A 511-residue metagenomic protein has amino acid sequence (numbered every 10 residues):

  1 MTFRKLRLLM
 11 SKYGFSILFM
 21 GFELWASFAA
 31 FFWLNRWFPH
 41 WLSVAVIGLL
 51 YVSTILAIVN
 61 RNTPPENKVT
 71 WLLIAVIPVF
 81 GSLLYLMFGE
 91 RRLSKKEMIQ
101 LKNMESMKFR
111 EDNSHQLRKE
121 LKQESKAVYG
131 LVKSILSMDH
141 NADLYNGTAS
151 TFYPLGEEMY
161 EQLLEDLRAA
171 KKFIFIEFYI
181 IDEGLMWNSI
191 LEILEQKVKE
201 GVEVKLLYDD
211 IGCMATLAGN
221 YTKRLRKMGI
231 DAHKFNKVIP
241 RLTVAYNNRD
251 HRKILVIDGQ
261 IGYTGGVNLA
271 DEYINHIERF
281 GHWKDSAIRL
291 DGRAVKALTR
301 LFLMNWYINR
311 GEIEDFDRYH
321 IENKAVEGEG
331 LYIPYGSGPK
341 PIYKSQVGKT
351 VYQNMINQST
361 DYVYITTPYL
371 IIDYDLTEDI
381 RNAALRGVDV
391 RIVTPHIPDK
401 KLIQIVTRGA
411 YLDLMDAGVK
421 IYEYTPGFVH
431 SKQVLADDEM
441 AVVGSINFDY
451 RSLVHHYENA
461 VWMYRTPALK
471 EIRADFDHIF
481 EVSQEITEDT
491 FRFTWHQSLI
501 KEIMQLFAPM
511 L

Functional and structural regions predicted by a protein language model:
T2-F38, Q116-L511: Charged, low-complexity intrinsically disordered terminal segments
W37-V46: Structural signature of hydrophobic alpha-helical transmembrane segments
V46-R118: Transmembrane alpha-helices and immediately adjacent membrane-cytoplasm interface residues in multi-pass integral
